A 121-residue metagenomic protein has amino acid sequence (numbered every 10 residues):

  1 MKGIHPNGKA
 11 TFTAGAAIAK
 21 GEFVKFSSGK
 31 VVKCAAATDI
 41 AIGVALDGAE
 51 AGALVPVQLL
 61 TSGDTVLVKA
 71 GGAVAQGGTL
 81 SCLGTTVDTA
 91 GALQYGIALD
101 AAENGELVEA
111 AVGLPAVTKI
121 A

Functional and structural regions predicted by a protein language model:
M1-A121: Glycine-anchored, exposed beta-strand/edge motif detector
